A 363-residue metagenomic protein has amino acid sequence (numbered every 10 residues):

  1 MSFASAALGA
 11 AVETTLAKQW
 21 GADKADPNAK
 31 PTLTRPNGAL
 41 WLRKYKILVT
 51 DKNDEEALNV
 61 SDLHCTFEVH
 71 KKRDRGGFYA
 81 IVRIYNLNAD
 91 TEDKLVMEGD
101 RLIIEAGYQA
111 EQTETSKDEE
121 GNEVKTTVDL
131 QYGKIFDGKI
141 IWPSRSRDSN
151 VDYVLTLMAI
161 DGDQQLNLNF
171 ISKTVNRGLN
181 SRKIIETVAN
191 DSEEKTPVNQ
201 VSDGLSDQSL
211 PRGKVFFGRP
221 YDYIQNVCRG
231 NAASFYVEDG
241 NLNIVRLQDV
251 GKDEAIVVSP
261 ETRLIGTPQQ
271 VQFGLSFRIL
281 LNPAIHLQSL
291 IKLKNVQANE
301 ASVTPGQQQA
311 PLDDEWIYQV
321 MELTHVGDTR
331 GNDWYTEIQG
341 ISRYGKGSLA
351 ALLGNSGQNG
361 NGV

Functional and structural regions predicted by a protein language model:
M1-G99, I160-Q164, I256-K292, V296-A298 (+1 more regions): Juxtamembrane "anchor/assembly" segments of surface/extracellular structural proteins
M1-L8, T14-L42, I47, K52 (+6 more regions): Interface-prone segments of viral and bacterial extracellular assemblies
K46-L48, I81-R83, I103-E105, D137-I141 (+4 more regions): Soluble periplasmic/extracytoplasmic beta-strand elements of cell-envelope proteins
E55-N59, A110-D129, V198-V201, S206-D207 (+2 more regions): Acidic Ser/Thr/Pro-rich low-complexity disordered segments that often serve as glycosylated linkers/stalks around
A89-E92, E111-Q112, S146, Q165-L166 (+4 more regions): Short beta-strands and strand-coil junctions in structured, solvent-facing domains, enriched
D90-E193: Surface-exposed cap/loop segments at beta↔alpha junctions
K117-R145, D249-G251, V303-T329: Short, compositionally biased
S149-I256: Charged- and aromatic-enriched interaction segments used to assemble and dock large macromolecular complexes
